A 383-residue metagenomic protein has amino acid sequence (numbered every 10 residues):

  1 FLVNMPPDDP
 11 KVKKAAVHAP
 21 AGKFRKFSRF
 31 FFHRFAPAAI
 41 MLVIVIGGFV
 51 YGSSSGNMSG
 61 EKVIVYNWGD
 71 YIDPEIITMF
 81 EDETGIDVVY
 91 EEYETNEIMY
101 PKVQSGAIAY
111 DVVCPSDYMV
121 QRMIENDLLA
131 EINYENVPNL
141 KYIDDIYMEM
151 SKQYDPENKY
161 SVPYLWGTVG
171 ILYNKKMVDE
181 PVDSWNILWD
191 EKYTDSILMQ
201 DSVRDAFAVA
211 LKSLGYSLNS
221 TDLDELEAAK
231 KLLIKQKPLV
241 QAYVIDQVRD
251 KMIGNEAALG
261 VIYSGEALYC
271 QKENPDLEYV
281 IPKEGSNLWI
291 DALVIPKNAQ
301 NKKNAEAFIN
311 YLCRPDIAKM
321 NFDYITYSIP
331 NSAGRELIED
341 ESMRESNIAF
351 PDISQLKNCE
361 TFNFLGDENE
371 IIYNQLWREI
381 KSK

Functional and structural regions predicted by a protein language model:
F1-K62: Short, low-complexity disordered leader/linker segments with a strong preference for bacterial N-terminal type II
S54-M123, D250: Early extracytoplasmic/lumenal segment of secretory-pathway proteins
A109, C114-E256: Extracytoplasmic ligand-binding site segments that recognize negatively charged/polar headgroups
M119-R122, I253, L259-D276: A ligand-binding cleft/hinge motif common to bilobed small-molecule-binding domains
I124-E131, E149, D155-K159, Y269-I281 (+1 more regions): Ligand-binding "clamshell"
L226-K235, E273-K297: Periplasmic-binding protein-like
P296-K357: Mature extracytoplasmic/periplasmic domains
S354-K383: Conserved C-terminal helix/tail region of periplasmic/extracytoplasmic solute-binding proteins
